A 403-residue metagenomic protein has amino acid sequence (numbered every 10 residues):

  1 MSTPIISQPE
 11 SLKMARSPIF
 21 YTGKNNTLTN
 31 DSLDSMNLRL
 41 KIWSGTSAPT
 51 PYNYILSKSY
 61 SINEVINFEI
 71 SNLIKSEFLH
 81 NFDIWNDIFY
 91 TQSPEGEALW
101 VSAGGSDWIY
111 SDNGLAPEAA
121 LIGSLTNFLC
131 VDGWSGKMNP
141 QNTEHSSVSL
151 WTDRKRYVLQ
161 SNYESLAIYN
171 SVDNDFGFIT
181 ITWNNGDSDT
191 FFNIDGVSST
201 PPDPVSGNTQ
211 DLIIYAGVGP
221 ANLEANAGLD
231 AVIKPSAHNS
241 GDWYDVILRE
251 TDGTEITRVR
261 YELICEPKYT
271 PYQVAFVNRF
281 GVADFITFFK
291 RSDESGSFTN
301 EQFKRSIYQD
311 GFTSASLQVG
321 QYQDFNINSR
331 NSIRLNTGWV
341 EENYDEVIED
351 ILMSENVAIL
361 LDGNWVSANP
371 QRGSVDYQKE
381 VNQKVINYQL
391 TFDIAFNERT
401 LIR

Functional and structural regions predicted by a protein language model:
M1-D242, I247-E262: Preference for solvent-exposed, low-hydrophobicity sequence contexts
S2, S11, F192-D195, N239 (+1 more regions): Extracellular/virion structural assembly segments
